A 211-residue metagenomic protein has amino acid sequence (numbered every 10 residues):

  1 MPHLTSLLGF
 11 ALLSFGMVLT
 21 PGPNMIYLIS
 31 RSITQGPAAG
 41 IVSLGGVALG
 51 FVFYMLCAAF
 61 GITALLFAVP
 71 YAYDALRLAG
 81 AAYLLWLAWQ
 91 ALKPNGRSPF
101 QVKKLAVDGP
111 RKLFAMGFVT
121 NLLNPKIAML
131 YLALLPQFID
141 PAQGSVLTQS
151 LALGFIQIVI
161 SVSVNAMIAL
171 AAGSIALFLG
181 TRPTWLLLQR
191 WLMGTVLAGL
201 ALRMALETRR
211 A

Functional and structural regions predicted by a protein language model:
M1, D74, W86-I127, A176-T195 (+1 more regions): Alpha-helical multi-pass membrane helix bundles of inner-membrane/thylakoid proteins, especially permease cores
P2-Y73, A133-I158, A169, A176: Juxtamembrane transmembrane-helix termini in multi-pass membrane transport proteins
A11, F15, F114-L123, F155 (+1 more regions): Hydrophobic faces of transmembrane alpha-helices in multi-pass small-molecule transporters and flippases across diverse
F15, L19, V52-F53, W89 (+4 more regions): Hydrophobic/aromatic residues within the transmembrane alpha-helices of Major Facilitator Superfamily
A38-L113, A171, L202: Membrane helix-loop-helix hairpins that form the core translocation module of multi-pass transporters
L87-L92, I158-A166: Transmembrane alpha-helical segments that form the membrane-embedded catalytic/substrate-channel core of multi-pass
L92, L132-S145, M167-L170, S174 (+1 more regions): Multi-pass membrane proteins that catalyze or facilitate reactions on polyprenyl-/lipid-phosphate substrates and their
